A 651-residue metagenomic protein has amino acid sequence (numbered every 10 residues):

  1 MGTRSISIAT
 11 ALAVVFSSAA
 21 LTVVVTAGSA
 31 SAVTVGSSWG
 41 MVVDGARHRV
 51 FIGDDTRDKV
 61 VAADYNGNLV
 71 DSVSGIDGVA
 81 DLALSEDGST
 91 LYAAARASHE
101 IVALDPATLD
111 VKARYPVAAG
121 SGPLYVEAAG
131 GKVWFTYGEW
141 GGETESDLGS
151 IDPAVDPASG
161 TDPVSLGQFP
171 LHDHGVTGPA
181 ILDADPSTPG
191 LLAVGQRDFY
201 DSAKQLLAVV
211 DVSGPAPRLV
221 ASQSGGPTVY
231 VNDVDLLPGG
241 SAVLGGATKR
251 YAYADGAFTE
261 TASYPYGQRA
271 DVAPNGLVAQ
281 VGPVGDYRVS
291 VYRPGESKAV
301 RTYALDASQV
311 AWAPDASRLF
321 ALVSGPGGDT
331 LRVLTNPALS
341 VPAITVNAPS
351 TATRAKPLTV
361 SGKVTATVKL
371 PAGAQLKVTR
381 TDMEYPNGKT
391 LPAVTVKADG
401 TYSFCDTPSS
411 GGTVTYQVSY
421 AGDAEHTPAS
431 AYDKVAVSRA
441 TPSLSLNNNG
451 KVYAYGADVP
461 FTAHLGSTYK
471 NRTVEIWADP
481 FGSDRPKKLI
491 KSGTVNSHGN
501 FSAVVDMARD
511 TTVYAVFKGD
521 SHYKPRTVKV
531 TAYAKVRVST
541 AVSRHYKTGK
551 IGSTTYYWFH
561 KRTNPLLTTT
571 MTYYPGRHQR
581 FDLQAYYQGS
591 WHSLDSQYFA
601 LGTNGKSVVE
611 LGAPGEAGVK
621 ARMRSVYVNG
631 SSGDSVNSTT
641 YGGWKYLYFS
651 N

Functional and structural regions predicted by a protein language model:
M1-A32: Secretory targeting and sorting signals
A30-T34, W39, N68-S74, D110-P116 (+6 more regions): A short beta-strand motif characteristic of beta-propeller blades
G36-D44, D77-S85, A119-G130, L166-S187 (+3 more regions): Repeated scaffold domains used in trafficking and secretory/extracellular systems, primarily beta-propellers
D44-G45, F51-T56, S85, Y92-A97 (+10 more regions): Conserved beta-strand positions in repeat-built beta-propeller and related beta-rich domains
A46, A129-G130, D315-A316, S410-A431 (+2 more regions): Enriched for extracellular/lumenal, surface-exposed ectodomains of secreted and cell-surface proteins
D58-V61, H99-V102, G142-D152, Y200-V209 (+3 more regions): Structural motif
L305-P342: Blade-level signature of beta-propeller repeat domains, shared across WD40, Kelch, NHL, RCC1 and BNR/Asp-box propellers
L339-A348, A440-N448, R537-G552: Proline-enriched interdomain boundary motifs that mark the N-terminal boundary and often initiate the first structured
